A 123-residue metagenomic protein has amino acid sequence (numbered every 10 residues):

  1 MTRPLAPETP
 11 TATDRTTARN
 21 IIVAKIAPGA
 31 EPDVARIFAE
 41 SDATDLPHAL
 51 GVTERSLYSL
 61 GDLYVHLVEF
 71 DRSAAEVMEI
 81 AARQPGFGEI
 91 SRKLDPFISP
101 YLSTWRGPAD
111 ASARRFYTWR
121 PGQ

Functional and structural regions predicted by a protein language model:
P4-A12: Short beta-strand/turn micro-motifs at beta-sheet edges
D14-P28: Short glycine-/aliphatic-rich beta-strand segments at the starts of folded cytosolic domains
I26-V52: Short amphipathic alpha-helical segments
P28, L63-Y64, F70-E76: Short, charged/polar surface micro-motifs in flexible loops or helix N-caps
A43-T53, D71-P108: An amphipathic, aromatic/His-enriched active-site/gating alpha helix that lines ligand/cofactor pockets
Y101-Q123: Short, low-order "capping/linker" segments at domain edges
